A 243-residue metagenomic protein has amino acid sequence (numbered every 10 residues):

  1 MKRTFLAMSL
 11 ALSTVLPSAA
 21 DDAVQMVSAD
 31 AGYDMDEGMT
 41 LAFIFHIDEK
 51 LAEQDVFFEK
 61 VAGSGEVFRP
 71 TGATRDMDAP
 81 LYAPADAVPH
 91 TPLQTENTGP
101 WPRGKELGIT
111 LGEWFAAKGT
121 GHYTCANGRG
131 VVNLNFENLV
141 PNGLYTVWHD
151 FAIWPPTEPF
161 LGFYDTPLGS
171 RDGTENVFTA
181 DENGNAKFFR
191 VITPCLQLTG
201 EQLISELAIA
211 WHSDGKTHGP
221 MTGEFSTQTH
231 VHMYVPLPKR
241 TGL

Functional and structural regions predicted by a protein language model:
M1-T4: Positively charged n-region of N-terminal signal peptides that target proteins for export
A7-T14: Bacterial N-terminal signal peptides
A20-L243: N-terminal leader/targeting pre-sequences
